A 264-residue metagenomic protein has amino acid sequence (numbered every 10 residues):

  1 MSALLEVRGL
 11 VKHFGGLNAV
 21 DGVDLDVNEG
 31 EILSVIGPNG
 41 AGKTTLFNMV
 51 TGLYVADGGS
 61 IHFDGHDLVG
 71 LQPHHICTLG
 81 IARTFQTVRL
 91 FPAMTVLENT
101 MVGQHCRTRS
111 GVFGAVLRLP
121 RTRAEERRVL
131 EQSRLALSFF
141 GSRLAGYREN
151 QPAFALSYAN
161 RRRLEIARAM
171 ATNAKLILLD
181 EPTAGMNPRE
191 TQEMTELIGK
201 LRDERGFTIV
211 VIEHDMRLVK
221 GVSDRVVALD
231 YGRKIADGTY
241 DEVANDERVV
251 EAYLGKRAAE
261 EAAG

Functional and structural regions predicted by a protein language model:
S2-G264: Glycine-rich phosphate-binding loops of nucleotide-dependent enzymes
